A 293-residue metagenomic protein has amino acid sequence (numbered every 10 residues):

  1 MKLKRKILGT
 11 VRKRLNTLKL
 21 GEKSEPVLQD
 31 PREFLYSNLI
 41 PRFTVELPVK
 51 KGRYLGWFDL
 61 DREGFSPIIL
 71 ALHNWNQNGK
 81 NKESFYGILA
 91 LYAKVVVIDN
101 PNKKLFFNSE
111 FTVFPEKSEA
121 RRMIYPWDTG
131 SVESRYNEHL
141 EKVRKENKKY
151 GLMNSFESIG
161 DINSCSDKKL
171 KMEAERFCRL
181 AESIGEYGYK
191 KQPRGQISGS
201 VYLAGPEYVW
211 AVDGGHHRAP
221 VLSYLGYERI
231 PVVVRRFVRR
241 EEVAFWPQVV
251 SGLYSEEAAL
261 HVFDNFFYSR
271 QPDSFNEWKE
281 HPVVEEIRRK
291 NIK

Functional and structural regions predicted by a protein language model:
M1-G56, A71: Membrane-proximal basic amphipathic "stem/tether" segments
E63, P67-L70, E83: Basic K/R-rich, polyanion-interacting modules in nucleoproteins and related proteins
I69, Y86, K94: Metabolite-binding pocket within alpha/beta catalytic cores that recognizes anionic/polar moieties
H73, N78, K82, E141-A211: Short alpha-helix boundary/capping and kink motifs at helix termini
L89-D161, S166: Extended, charge-rich helix/loop segments that form flexible, surface "patches" used to engage negatively charged
L203-L225: A sequence-level detector for short glycine-anchored, His/Arg-bearing signature motifs that mark catalytic or binding
I230-V234: Short hydrophobic alpha-helical runs that function as membrane-insertion/retention elements
V238-K293: Amphipathic, charge-rich alpha-helical segments that serve as recognition/docking helices
